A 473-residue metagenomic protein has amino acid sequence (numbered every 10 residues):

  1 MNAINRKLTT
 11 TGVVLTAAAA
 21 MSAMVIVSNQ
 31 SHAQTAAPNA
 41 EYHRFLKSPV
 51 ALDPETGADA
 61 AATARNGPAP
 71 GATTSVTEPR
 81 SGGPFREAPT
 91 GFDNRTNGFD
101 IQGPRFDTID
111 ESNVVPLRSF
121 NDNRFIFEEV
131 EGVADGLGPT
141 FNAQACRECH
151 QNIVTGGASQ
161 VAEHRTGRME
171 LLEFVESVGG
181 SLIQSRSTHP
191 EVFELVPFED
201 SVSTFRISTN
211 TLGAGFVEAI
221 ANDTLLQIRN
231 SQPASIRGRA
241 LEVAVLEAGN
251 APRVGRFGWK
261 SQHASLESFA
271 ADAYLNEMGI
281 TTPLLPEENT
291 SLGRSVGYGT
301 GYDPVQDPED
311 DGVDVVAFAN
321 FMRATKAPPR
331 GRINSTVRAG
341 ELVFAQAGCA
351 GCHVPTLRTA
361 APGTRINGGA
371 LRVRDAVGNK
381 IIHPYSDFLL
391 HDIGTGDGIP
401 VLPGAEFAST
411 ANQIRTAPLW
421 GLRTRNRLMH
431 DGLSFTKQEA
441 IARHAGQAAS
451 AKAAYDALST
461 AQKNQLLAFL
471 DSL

Functional and structural regions predicted by a protein language model:
M1-N2, T410: Coiled-coil-like amphipathic alpha-helices with heptad-repeat character
N2-T16: Bacterial N-terminal signal peptides that target proteins for export
A19-Q30: C-terminal segment of classical bacterial N-terminal signal peptides
N29-L473: Periplasmic c-type cytochrome electron-transfer domains
